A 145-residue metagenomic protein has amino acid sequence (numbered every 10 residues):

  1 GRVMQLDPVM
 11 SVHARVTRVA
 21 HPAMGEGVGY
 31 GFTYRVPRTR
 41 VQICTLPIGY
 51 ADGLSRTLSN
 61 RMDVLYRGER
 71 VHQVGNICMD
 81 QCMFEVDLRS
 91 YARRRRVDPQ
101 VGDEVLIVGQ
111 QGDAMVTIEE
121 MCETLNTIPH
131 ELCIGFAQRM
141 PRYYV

Functional and structural regions predicted by a protein language model:
G1-V145: Active-site anion/phosphate-binding pocket segments in diverse small-molecule metabolic enzymes
